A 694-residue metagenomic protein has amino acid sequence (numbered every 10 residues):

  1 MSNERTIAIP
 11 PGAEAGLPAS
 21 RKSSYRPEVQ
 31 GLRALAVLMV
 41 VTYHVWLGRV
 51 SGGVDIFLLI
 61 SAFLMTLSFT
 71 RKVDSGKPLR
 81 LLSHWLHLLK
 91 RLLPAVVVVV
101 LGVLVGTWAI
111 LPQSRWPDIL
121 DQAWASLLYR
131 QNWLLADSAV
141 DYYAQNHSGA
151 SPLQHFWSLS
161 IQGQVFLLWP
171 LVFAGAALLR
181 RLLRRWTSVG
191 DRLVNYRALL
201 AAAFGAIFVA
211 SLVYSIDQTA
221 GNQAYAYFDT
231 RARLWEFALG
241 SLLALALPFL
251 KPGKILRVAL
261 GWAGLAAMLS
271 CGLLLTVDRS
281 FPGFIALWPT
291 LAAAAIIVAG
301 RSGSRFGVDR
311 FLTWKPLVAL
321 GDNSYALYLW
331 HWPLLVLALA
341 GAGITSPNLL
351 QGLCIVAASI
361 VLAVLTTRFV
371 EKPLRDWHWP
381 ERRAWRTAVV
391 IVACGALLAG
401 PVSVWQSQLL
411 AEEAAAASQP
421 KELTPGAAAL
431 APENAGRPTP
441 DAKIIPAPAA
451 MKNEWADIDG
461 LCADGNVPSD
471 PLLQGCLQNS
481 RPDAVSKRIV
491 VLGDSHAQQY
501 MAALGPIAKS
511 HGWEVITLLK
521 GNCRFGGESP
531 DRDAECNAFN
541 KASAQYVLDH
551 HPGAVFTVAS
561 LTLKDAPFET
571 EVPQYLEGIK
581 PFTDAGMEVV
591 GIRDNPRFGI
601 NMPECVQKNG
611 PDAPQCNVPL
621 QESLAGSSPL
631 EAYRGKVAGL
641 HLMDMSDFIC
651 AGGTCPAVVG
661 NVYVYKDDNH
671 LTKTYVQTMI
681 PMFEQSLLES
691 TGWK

Functional and structural regions predicted by a protein language model:
S2-A384, A388-L397, W693: Membrane-interface helix/loop caps of multi-pass membrane proteins
S2-T6, V277, A342-L353, I360-V364 (+2 more regions): Extracellular/periplasmic envelope-modification machinery, especially enzymes that add or remove acyl/ester groups on
